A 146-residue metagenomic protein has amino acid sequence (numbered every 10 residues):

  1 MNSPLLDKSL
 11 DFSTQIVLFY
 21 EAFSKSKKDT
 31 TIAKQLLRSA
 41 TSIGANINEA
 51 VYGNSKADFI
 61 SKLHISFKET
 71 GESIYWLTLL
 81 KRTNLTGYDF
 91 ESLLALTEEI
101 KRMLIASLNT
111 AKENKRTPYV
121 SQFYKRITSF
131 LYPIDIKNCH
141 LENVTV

Functional and structural regions predicted by a protein language model:
M1-A45, E49-V146: Short, C-terminally biased terminal segments at protein or domain edges
